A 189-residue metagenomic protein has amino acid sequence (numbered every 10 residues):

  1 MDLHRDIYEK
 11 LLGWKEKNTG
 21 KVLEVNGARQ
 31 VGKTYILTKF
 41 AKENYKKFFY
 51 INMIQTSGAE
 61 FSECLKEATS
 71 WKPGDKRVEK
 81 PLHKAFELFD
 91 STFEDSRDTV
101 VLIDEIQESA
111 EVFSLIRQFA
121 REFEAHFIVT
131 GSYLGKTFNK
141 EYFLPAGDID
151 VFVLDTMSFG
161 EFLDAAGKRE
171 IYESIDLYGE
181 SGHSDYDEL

Functional and structural regions predicted by a protein language model:
M1-N18: N-terminal pre-Walker A segment at the start of P-loop NTPase domains
V25: Hydrophobic anchor at the beta1->P-loop junction of P-loop NTPases
K33: Conserved lysine of the Walker
I36, F40: Hydrophobic positions on the alpha1 helix immediately C-terminal to the Walker A/P-loop
F49-K66: A short hydrophobic beta-strand->loop->alpha-helix junction that borders the nucleotide-binding pocket of P-loop NTPases
F93-V112: Conserved P-loop NTPase "ATPase switch" module shared by AAA+ and STAND
R121-Y142: Sensor-1/coupling segment of RecA-like P-loop NTPase cores
N139-L189: Interdomain motor-coupling "hinge/lid" segment immediately C-terminal to the ATP-binding subdomain of NTP-driven enzymes
